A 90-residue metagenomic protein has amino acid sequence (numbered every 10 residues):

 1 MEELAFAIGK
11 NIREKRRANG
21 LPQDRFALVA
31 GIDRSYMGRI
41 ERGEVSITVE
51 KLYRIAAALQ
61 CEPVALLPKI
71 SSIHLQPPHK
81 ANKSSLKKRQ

Functional and structural regions predicted by a protein language model:
M1-R17: A short, Lys/Arg-rich alpha-helix, primarily the initiator
R13, D24, Y53: Residues within the helices of the helix-turn-helix
R16, A27, A56: The alpha-helix within a helix-turn-helix
G20-R39: Short alpha-helical DNA-recognition segment
R42: Short, conserved catalytic or interaction motifs in soluble domains
E50-A65: DNA major-groove recognition helix of helix-turn-helix/homeodomain DNA-binding modules
P68-Q90: Short, charged recognition helix plus adjacent turn of helix-turn-helix-like nucleic-acid-binding domains
